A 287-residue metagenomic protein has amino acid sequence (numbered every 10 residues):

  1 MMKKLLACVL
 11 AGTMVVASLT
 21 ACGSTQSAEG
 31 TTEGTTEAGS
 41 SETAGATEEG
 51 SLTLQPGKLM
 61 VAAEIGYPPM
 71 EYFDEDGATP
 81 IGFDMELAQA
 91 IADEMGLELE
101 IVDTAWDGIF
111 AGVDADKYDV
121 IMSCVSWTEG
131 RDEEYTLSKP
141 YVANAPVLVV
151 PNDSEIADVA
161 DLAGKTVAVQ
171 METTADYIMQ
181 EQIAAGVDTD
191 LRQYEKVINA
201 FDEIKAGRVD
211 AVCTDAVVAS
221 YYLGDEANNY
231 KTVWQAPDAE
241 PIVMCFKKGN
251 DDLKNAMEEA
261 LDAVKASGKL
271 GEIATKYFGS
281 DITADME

Functional and structural regions predicted by a protein language model:
S18-E33, E37: Bacterial lipoprotein signal-peptidase II cleavage site
G23, M85-E94, D153, T166 (+2 more regions): Extended ligand-binding regions for polar small-molecule ligands
S24, A46-S51, E98, T174-R192 (+3 more regions): Ligand-binding clefts/hinges and TM-proximal coupling segments of bilobed small-molecule sensing domains
G45-C124: Extracytoplasmic small-molecule ligand-binding "clamshell" domains of the periplasmic binding protein/Venus flytrap
I65, V142-V150, A216, S220 (+2 more regions): Periplasmic-binding protein-like
F83-M85, E100-G112, L191-A206, D238-E240: Short helix-initiation/N-cap motifs at beta->coil->alpha
Q89, E98-D161, K231: Acidic, polar ligand-binding/catalytic clefts
G108-A111, V125-E133, I178-Q182, E203-A206 (+1 more regions): A ligand-binding cleft/hinge motif common to bilobed small-molecule-binding domains
